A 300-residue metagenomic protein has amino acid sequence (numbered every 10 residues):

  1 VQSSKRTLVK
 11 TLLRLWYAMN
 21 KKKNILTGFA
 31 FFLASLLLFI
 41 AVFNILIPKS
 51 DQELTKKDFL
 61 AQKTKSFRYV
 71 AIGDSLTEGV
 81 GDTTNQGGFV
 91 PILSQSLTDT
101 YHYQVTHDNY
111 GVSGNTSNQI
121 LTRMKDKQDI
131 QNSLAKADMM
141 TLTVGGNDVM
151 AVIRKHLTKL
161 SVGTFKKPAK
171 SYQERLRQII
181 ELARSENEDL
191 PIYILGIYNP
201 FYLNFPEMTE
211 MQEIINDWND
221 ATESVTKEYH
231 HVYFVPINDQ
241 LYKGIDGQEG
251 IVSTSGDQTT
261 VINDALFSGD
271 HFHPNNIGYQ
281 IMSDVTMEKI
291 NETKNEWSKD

Functional and structural regions predicted by a protein language model:
V1-A71, G79-T83, K299-D300: N-terminal secretory targeting modules
P48-G111, I130-N132: Serine-esterase "nucleophile elbow" of acetyl-processing enzymes
R68-A71, H107-G111, D138-T143, P191-G196 (+1 more regions): Structural recognition of the beta-strand scaffold that forms the well-ordered cores of secreted hydrolase catalytic
S113, S117, V149, H156-S171 (+1 more regions): Surface-exposed cleft-lining segments at the edges of enzyme active sites
T122-K167: Oxyanion-hole/transition-state-stabilizing segment in secreted/luminal serine hydrolases and related acyltransferases
P200-D239: Substrate-gating cap/lid alpha-helix
V232, I237-G269: Mobile gating loops/cap/lid regions near enzyme active sites that modulate substrate access
Q258-D300: Histidine-centered active-site loop/cap adjacent to the catalytic His in serine esterases/O-acetyl transfer systems
